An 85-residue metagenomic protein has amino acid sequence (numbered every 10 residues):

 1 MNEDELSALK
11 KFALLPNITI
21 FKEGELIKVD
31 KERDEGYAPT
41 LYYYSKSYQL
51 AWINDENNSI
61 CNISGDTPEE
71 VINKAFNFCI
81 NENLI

Functional and structural regions predicted by a protein language model:
M1-E35: Negatively charged, low-complexity tracts enriched in Asp/Glu with abundant Ser/Thr
K10-L14, Y42, K74: Generic alpha-helical hydrophobic packing signal
F21, D30, Y42-Y44, I53 (+1 more regions): A structural detector for beta-sheet-dominated domains
A38-N58: Short aromatic-glycine-(Arg/Gly/Cys) micro-motifs in beta-strand/loop hairpins
D55-E70: A short, exposed loop/beta-hairpin motif centered on an aromatic-Gly-Thr core
D66-E82: A short, charged, amphipathic alpha-helix used as a generic interaction element across diverse proteins
